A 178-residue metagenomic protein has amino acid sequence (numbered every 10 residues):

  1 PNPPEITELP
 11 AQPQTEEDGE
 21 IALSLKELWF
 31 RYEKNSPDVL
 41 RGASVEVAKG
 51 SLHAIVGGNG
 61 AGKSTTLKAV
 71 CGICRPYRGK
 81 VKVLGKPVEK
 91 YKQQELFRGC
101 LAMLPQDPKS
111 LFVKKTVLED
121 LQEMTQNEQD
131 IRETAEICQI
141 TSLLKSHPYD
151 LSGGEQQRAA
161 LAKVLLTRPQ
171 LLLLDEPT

Functional and structural regions predicted by a protein language model:
V56-G58: The feature captures the beta-strand-to-loop junction immediately N-terminal to the Walker
C71: Helix-to-loop junction immediately C-terminal to a conserved catalytic motif
G79-E89, F97-R98: Conserved ABC transporter NBD signature motif
E128-L144: Conserved ABC ATPase "signature" region
H147-L151, E155: Conserved ABC ATPase signature
L161: Hydrophobic anchor residue at the start of the ABC signature
L172-D175: Catalytic Walker B motif of ABC-type/P-loop ATPase nucleotide-binding domains
